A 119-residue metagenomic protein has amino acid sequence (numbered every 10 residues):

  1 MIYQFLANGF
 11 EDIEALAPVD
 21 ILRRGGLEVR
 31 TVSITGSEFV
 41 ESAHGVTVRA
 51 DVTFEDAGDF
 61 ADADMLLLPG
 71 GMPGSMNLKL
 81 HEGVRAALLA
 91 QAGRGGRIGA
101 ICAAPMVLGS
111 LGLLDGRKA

Functional and structural regions predicted by a protein language model:
M1-I98, M106-G116: Extended, subdomain-level signal for the structured scaffold at the beginning of enzyme domains
C102: Catalytic, metal-anchored helix/loop core of enzyme active sites in primary metabolism
